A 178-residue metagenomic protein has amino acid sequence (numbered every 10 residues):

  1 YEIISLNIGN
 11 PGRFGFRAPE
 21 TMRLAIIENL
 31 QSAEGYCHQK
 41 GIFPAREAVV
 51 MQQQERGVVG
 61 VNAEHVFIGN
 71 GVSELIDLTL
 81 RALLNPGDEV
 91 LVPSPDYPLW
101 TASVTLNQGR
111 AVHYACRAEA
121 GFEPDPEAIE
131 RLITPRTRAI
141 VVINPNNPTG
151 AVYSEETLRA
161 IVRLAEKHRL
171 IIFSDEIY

Functional and structural regions predicted by a protein language model:
Y1-G71, L78: N-terminal small-domain helix-loop-helix segment of the aminotransferase-like
G9-R13, S73, Y97, N146-P148 (+1 more regions): Short, solvent-exposed loop/turn segments at secondary-structure junctions
A25-N29, A48, Q52, S103 (+2 more regions): Alpha-helical structural signal in soluble globular domains
H65, A82-V104: Conserved PLP-anchoring active-site segment centered on the Schiff-base-forming lysine
L106-V112: A short helix-loop-beta submotif of the ANL/AMP-binding
V112, R117-Y178: Active-site phosphate-binding strand-loop segment of PLP-dependent enzymes
